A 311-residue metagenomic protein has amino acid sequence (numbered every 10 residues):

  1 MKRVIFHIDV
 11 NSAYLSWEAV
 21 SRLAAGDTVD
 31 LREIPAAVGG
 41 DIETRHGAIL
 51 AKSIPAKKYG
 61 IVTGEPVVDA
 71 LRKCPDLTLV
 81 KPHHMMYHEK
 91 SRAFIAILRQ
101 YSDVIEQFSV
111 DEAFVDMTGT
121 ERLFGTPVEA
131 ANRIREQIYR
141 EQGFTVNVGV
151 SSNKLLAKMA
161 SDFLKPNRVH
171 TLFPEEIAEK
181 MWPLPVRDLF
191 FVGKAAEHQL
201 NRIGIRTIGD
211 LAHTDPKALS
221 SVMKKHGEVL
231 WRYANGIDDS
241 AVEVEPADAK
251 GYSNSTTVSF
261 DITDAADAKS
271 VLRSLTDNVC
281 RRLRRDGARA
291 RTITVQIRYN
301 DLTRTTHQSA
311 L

Functional and structural regions predicted by a protein language model:
M1-V229, R281: Gly/Gly-Pro- and Ser/Thr-rich, intrinsically disordered tail segments characteristic of DNA damage-repair and tolerance
D188, A196-L311: DNA-contacting surface of Y-family translesion DNA polymerases
